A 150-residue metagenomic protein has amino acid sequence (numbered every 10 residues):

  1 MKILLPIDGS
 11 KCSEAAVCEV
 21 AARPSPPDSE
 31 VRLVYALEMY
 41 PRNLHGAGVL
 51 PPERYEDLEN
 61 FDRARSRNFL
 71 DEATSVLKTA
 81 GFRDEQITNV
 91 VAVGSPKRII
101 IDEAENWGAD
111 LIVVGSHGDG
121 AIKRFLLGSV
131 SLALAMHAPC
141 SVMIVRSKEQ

Functional and structural regions predicted by a protein language model:
M1-R54: Small/aliphatic-rich secondary-structure junction motif
R32-V34, T88-A92, M143: General small-molecule cofactor/ligand-binding pocket signal
E53-N68: A short acidic, glycine-rich active-site loop that binds or catalyzes chemistry on phosphate/adenosine moieties
S75-I112, E149-Q150: Structural beta-alpha unit
L111-A133: Glycine-rich, Arg-bearing micro-motifs that act as flexible, cationic patches
C140-E149: Short, flexible loop segments at boundaries between secondary-structure elements
